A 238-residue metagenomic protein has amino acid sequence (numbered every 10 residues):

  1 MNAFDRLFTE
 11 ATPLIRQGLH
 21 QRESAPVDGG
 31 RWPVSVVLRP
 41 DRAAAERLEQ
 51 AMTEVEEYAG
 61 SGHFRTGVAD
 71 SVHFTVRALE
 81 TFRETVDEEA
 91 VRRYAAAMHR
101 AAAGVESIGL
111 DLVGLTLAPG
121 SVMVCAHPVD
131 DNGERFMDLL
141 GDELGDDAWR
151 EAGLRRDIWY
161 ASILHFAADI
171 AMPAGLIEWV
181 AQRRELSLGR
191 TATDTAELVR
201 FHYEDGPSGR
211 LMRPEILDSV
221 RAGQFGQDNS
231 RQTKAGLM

Functional and structural regions predicted by a protein language model:
M1-M238: Histidine-dependent nucleotide/RNA phosphoesterase domain, centered on the 2H-phosphoesterase fold with its duplicated
